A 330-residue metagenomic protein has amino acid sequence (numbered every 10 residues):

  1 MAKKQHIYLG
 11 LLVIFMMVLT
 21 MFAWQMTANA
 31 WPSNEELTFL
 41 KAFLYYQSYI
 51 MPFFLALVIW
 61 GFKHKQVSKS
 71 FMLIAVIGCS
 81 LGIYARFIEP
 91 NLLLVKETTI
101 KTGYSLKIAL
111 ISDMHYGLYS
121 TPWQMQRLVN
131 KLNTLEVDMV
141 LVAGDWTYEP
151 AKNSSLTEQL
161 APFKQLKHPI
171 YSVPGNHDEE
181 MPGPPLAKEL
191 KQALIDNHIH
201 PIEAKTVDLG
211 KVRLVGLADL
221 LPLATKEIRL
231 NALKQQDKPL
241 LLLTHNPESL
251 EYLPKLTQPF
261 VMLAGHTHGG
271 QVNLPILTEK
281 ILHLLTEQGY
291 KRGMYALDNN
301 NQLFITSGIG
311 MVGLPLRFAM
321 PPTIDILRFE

Functional and structural regions predicted by a protein language model:
M1-P90: Non-catalytic terminal accessory segments
S80-T102, L118-W123: Hydrophobic alpha-helical transmembrane segments in integral membrane proteins
Y104-L110, H115-E330: Soluble catalytic domains of enzymes that build or remodel membrane lipids, polysaccharides, and related
